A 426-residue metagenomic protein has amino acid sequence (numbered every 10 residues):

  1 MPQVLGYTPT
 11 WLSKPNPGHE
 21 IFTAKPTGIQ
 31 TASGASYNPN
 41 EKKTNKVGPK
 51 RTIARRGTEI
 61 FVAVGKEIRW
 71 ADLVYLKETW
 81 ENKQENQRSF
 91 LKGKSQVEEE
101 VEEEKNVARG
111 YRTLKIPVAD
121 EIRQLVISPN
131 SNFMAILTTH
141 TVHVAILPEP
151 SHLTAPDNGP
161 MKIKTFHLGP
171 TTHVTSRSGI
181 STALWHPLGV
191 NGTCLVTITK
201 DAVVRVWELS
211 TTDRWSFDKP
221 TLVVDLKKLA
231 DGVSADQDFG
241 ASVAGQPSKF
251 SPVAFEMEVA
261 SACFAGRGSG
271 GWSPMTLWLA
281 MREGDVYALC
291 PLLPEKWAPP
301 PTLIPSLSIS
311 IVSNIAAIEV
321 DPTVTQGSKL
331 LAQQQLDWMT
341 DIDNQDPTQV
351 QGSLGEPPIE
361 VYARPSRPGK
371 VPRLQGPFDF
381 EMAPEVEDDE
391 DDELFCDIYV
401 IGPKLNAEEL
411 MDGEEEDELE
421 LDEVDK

Functional and structural regions predicted by a protein language model:
P2-E283, L292, P301, S308-S310 (+1 more regions): Long amphipathic alpha-helical scaffold regions
P2-P15, H19-F22, W70, P347-K426: Eukaryotic scaffolding regions of large macromolecular assemblies
Y287-L289: Short helix/loop capping segments that flank catalytic or ligand/cofactor-binding pockets
E295-K296: P-loop NTPase nucleotide-binding core
